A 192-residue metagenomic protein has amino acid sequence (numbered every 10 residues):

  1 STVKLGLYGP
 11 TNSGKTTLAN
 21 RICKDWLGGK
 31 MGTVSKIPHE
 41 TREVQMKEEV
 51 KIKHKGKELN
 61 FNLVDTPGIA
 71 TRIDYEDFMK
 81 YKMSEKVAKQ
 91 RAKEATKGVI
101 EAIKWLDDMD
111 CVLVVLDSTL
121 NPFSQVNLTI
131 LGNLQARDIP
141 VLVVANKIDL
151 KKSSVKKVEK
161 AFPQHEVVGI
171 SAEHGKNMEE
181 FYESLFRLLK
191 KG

Functional and structural regions predicted by a protein language model:
S1-Y81: Conserved G1/Walker A P-loop phosphate-binding module
K4, K147-G192: Canonical P-loop GTPase G-domain recognition
S13, H39-R42, K97, Q125 (+2 more regions): Charged, alpha-helix-enriched surfaces in structured cytosolic catalytic cores of large nucleotide-utilizing machines
R21-I22, E76-M79, N127-L131, K156-K160 (+1 more regions): Short, glycine/charged-enriched secondary-structure capping and boundary segments
E40, G68-A70, T119-N121, K147-K151 (+1 more regions): Conserved nucleotide-binding/hydrolysis micro-motifs of P-loop NTPases
A70-E94, T119: Flexible beta-alpha connector loops of hexameric P-loop NTPases
Q90-H165: Conserved C-terminal guanine-recognition region of P-loop GTPase G domains, centered on the G4
